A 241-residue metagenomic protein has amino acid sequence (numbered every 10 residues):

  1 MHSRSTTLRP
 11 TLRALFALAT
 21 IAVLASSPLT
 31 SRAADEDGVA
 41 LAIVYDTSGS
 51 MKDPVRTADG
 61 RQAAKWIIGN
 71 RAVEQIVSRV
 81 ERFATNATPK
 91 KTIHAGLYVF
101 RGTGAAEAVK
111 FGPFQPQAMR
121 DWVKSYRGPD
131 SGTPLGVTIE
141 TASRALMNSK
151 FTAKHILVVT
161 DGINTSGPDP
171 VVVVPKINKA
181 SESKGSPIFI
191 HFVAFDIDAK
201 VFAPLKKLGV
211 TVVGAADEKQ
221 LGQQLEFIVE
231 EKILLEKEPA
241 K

Functional and structural regions predicted by a protein language model:
H2-A17: Bacterial N-terminal signal peptides that target proteins for export
R13-S27: Bacterial N-terminal signal peptides
A25-A58, P113, E140, R144 (+2 more regions): Acidic, polar low-complexity linker/tail segments
G38, M51-T92, F114-Q115, V171: …and closely analogous acidic/polar surface helices at protein-protein or active-site interfaces in A-domain-like
D46-S48, G69, L97-F100, A142 (+3 more regions): DG-centered beta-turn motif at the end of beta-strands
G49, E74-T85, G102, K124-S131 (+6 more regions): Sec-exported extracytoplasmic/periplasmic mature domains
T103-F111, P116-K154, N164, F189-V201 (+1 more regions): Von Willebrand factor
Y126-P129, G162-A216, Q220-F227: VWA/integrin I-like adhesion module and closely mimicked acidic/polar interface patches used
